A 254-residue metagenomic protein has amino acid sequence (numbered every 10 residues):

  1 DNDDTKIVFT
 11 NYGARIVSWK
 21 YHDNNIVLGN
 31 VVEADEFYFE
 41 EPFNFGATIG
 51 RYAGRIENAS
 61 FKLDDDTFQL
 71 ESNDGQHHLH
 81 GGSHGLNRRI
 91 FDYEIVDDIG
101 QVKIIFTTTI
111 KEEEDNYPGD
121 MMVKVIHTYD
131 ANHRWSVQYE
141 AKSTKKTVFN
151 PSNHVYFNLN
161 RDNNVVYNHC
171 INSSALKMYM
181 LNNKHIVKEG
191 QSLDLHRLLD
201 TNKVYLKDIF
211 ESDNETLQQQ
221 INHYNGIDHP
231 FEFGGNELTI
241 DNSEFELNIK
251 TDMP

Functional and structural regions predicted by a protein language model:
D1-P254: An exposed, glycine/acidic-rich loop-and-rim segment of catalytic or binding clefts
